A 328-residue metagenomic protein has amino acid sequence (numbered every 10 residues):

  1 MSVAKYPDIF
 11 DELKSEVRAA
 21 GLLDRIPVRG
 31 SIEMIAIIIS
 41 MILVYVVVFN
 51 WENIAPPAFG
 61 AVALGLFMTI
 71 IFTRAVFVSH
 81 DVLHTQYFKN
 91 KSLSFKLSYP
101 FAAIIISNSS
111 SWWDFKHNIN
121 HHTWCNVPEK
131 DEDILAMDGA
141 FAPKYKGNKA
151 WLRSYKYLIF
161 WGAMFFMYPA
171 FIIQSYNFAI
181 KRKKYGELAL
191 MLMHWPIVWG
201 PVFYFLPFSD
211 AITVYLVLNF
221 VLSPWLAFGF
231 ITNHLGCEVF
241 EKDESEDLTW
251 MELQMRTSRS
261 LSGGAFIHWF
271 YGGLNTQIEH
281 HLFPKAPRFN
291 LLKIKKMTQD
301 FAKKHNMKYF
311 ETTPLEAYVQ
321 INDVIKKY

Functional and structural regions predicted by a protein language model:
M1-E16, Y157-Y168: Short, charged cytosolic
K5-D8, E12-A20, D24-V28, E33: N-terminal signal-anchor/initial transmembrane insertion module of eukaryotic multi-pass membrane proteins
E16, H234, H280: Residue-level signal for inorganic ion chemistry
R18, L22-R25, W51-I54, V78-K91: Membrane-interfacial helix termini and the short, flexible loops that connect transmembrane helices in multi-pass
R25-A75, A102-I106, K156-F171, R182-F230: Alpha-helical bilayer-embedded segments of polytopic membrane proteins, i.e., transmembrane/intramembrane helices
N53-I54, N177, G236, F240: Juxtamembrane transmembrane-helix termini
F67-K183, E246-Y328: Membrane-embedded catalytic scaffold of the fatty acid hydroxylase/desaturase
L226-D243: Transmembrane alpha-helix/helix-exit interface in multi-pass inner-membrane proteins
